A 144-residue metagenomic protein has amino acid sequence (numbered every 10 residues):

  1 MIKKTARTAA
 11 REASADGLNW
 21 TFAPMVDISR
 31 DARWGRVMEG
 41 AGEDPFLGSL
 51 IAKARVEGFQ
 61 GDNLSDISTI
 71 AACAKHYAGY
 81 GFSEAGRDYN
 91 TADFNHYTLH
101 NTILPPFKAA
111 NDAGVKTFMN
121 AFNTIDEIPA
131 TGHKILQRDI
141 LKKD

Functional and structural regions predicted by a protein language model:
M1-D144: Glycoside hydrolase catalytic-domain context in secreted enzymes
